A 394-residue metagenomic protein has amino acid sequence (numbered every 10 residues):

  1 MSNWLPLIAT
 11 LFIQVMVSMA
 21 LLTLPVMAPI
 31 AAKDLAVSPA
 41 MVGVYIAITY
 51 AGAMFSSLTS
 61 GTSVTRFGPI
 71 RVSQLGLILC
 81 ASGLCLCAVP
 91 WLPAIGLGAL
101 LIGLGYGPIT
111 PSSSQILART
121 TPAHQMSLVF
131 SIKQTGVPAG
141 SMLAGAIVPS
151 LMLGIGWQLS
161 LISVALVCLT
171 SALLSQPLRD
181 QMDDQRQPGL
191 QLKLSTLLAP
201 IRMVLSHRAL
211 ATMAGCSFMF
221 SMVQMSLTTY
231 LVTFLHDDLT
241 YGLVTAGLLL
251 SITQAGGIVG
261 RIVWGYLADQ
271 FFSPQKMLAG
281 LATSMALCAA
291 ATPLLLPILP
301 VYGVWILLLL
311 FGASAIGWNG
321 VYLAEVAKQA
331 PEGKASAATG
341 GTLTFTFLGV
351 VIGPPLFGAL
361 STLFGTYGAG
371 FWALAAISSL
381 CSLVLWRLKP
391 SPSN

Functional and structural regions predicted by a protein language model:
L24-P25, R208-I258: Extracytoplasmic gate region of multi-pass secondary transporters
F55-L92: Conserved MFS/SLC helix-loop-helix module at the cytosolic interface between two early adjacent transmembrane helices
R66-G76, Q270-T283: Cytoplasmic membrane-interface "Motif A"-like loop-to-helix N-cap segments of 12-TM Major Facilitator Superfamily
L92, K133-D180: Helix-loop-helix hairpin linking two adjacent transmembrane segments in secondary transporters
G98-V137: Cytoplasmic helix-loop-helix junction between adjacent transmembrane helices in 12-TM secondary transporters
D180-M213: Juxtamembrane intracellular "pre-TM" segments in multi-pass secondary transporters
P274-Y322: C-terminal transmembrane helical hairpin of 12-TM major facilitator-type secondary transporters
A327-F364: A late C-terminal transmembrane helix in Major Facilitator Superfamily
